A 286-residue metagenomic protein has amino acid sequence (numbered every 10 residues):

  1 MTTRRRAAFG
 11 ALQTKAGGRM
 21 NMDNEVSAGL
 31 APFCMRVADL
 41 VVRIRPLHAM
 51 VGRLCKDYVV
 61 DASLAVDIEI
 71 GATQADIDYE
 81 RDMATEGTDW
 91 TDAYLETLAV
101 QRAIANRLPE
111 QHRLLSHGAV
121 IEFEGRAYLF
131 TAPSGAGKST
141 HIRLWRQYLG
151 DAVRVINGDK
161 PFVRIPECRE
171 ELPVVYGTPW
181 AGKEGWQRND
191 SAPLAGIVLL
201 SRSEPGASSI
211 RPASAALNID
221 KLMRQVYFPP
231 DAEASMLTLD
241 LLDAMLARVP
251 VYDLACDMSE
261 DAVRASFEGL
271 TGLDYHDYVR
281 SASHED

Functional and structural regions predicted by a protein language model:
M1-M20: N-terminal amphipathic/basic-hydrophobic helices that include classical n-h-c signal peptides and signal-anchor
A11, G18-R19, A72, T88 (+2 more regions): Intrinsically disordered, low-complexity regions
D23-P32, A38-K56, S63, D89-W90 (+4 more regions): Glycine-rich, often acidic-flanked micro-motifs that create phosphate/phosphodiester-binding or positioning elements
V60-I104, L270: Charged, amphipathic alpha-helical linker segments immediately N-terminal to NTP-binding catalytic cores
A105-N106, H112-L114: N-terminal active-site beta-alpha-beta segment that forms phosphate/nucleotide-binding and substrate-recognition loops
S134: The conserved Walker
G137: Conserved glycine(s) of the Walker
H141-I142: Post-Walker A alpha-helix
